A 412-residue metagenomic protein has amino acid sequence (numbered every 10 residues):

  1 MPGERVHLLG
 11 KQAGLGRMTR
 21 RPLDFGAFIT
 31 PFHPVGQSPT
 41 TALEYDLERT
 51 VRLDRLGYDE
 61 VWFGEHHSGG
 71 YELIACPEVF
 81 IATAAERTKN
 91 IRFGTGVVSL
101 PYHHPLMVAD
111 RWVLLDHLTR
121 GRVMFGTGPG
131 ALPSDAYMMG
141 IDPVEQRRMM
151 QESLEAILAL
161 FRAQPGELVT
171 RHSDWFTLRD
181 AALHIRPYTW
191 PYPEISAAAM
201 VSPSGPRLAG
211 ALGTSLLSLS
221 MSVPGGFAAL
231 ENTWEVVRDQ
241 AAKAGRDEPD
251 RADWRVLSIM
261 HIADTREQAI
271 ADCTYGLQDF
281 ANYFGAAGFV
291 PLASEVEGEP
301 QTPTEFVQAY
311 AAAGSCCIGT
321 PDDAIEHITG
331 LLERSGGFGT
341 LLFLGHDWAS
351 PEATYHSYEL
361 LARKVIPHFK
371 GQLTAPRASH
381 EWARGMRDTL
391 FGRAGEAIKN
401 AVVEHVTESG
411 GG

Functional and structural regions predicted by a protein language model:
P2-F93, Y192-P193, H380-W382, A394-G395: N-terminal beta1-alpha1-beta2 module of alpha/beta enzyme domains
P2-R21, R147-I185, G226-G339, I366 (+1 more regions): An alpha-helical appendage that flanks or caps ligand/catalytic pockets
E4, R20-P39, P101-R171, S215-S218 (+4 more regions): Flexible, glycine-rich active-site loops centered on histidine and acidic residues that chelate a metal or position
T19-R20, D54-R55, I81-K89, W112 (+4 more regions): Acidic (Asp/Glu)-rich catalytic clusters
F25, L53, G57, E65 (+11 more regions): Conserved, mostly hydrophobic/aromatic
F25-A27, V61-F63, F93-T95, V123-T127 (+4 more regions): Hydrophobic faces of well-ordered beta-strands that scaffold small-molecule active sites in alpha/beta enzyme cores
I29-E44, V98-L106, T189-V201, H261 (+1 more regions): Active-site mouth loops of central-metabolism enzymes
E60-A84, S99, A131, M221-F227 (+1 more regions): Glycine-rich, proline-tolerant flexible connector loops at the mouths of alpha/beta enzymes
